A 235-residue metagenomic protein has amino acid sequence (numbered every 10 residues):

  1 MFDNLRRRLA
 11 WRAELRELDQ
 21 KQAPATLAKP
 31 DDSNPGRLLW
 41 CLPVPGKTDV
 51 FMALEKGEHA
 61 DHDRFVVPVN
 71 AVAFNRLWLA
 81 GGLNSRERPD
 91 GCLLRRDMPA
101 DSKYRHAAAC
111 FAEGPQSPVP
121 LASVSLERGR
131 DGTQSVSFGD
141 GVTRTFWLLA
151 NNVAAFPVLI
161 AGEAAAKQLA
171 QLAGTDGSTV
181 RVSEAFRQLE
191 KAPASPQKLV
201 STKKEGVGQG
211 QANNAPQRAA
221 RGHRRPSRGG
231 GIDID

Functional and structural regions predicted by a protein language model:
F2, R6-L38, H62-G139, L149-N151: Short alpha-helix boundary/capping and kink motifs at helix termini
F2-D3, R7, K204-D235: Non-Sec secretion/translocation targeting segments of pathogen effectors
S33, V44-K47, A53-H59: Basic/polar, acidic-poor N-terminal "presequence/leader" segments that form or can form short amphipathic helices
M52, E58, A73, I232-D233: Structured alpha/beta or helical-core interaction and ligand-binding surfaces enriched in interleaved
T143-R144: Alpha-helix capping/helix-boundary segments
F156-L159: Short hydrophobic alpha-helical runs that function as membrane-insertion/retention elements
G162: Conserved catalytic or regulatory cores that recognize and/or transform ribose-phosphate-containing ligands
A165-K198: Amphipathic, charge-rich alpha-helical segments that serve as recognition/docking helices
